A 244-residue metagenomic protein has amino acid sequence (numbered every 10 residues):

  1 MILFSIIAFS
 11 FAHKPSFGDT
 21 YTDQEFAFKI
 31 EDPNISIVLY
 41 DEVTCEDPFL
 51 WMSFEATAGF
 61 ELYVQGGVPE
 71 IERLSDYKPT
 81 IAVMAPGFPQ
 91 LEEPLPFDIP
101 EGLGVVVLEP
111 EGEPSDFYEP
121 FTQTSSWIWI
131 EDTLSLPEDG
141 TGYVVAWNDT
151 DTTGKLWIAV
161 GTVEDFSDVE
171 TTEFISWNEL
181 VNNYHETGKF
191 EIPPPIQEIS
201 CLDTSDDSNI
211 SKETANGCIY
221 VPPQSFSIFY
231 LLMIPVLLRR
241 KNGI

Functional and structural regions predicted by a protein language model:
M1-L74: N-terminal pre-first-transmembrane soluble regions of secretory-pathway and organelle membrane proteins
H13-F26, M52, R73, P79-P89 (+1 more regions): C-terminal edge strands of extracellular/lumenal beta-sandwich accessory domains
V43-D116, Q123-W129, L136-D139, N148-D151: Acidic, Ser/Thr/Pro-rich low-complexity intrinsically disordered segments
P110, E213-T214, S225, N242: Intrinsic disorder/low-complexity segments enriched in polar/small residues
S205-D206, A215-F229: Juxtamembrane/start-of-transmembrane alpha-helix segments at the extracytoplasmic/lumenal side of membrane anchors
Q224-N242: A cross-kingdom C-terminal cell-surface attachment/processing module
